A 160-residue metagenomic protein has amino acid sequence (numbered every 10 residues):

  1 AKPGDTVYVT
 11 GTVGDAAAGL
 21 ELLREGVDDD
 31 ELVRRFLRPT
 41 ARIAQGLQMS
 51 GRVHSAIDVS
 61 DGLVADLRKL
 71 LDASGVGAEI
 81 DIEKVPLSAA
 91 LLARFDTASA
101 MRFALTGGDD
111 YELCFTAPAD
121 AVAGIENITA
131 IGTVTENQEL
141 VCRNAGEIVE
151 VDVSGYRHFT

Functional and structural regions predicted by a protein language model:
A1-L47: Short, acidic (Asp/Glu-rich) active-site segment that either coordinates a divalent metal cofactor
D30, G51, A56-T160: Glycine-/charge-enriched secondary-structure boundary and capping motifs
